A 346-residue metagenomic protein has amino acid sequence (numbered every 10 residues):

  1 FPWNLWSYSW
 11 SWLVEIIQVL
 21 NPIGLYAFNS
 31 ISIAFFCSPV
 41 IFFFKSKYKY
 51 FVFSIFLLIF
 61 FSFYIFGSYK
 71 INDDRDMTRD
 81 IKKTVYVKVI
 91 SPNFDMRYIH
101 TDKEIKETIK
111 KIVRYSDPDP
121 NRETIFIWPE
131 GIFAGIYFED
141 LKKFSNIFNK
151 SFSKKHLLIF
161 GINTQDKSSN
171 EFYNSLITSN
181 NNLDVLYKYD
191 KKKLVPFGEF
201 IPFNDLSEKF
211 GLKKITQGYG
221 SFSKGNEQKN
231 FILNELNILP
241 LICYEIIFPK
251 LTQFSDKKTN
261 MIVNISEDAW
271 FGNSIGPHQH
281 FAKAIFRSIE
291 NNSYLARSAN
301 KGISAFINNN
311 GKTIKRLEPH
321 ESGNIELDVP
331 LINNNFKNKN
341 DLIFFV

Functional and structural regions predicted by a protein language model:
F1-V346: Enzyme catalytic cores with a strong preference for nitrogen-chemistry domains
